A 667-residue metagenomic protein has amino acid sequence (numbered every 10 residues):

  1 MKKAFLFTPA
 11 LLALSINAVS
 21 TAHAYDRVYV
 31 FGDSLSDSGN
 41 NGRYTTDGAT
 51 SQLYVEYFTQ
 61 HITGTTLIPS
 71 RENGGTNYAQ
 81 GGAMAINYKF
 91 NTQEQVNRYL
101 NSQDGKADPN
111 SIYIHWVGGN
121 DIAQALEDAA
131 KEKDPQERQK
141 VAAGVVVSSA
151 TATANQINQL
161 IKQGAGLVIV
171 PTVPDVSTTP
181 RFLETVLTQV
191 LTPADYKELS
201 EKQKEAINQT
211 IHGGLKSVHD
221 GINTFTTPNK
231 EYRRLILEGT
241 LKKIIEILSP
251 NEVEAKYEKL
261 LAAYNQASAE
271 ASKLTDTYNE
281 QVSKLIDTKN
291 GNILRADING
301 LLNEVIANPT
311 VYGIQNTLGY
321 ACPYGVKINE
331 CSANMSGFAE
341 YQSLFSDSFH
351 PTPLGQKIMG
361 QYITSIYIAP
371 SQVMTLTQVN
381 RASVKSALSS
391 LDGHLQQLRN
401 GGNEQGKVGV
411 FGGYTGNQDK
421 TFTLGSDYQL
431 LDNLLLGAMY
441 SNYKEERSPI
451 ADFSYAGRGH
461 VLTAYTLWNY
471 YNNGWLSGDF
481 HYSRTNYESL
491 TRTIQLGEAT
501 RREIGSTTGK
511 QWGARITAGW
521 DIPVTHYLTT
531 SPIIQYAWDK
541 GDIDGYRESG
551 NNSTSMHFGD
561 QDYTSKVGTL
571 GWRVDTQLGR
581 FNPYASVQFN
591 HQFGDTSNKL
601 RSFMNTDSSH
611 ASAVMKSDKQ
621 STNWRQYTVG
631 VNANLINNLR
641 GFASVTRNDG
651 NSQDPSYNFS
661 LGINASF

Functional and structural regions predicted by a protein language model:
M1-A24: Gram-negative bacterial Sec-dependent N-terminal signal peptides
R27-G39, V55-Y57, S70, G74-Q80 (+7 more regions): Structural recognition of the beta-strand scaffold that forms the well-ordered cores of secreted hydrolase catalytic
Y44-T151: Conserved SGNH/GDSL esterase-like catalytic core that processes O-acyl groups on lipids and polysaccharides
A123-A130, Q136-G144, P180-L187, Y264-E270 (+7 more regions): Extracellular/periplasm-exposed beta-strand and loop segments of Gram-negative cell-envelope proteins, dominated by
T185-K273, L285, N292-F349: Mobile gating loops/cap/lid regions near enzyme active sites that modulate substrate access
L237-E258, A333-G425, D432, T507-G509 (+1 more regions): Outer-membrane translocation/initiation segment of Type V secreted surface proteins
I358, Y362, V410, Y414 (+3 more regions): Outer membrane beta-barrel transmembrane domains
L376-T530, W538, V645-N664: Outer membrane beta-barrel translocator domains of Type V secretion systems
